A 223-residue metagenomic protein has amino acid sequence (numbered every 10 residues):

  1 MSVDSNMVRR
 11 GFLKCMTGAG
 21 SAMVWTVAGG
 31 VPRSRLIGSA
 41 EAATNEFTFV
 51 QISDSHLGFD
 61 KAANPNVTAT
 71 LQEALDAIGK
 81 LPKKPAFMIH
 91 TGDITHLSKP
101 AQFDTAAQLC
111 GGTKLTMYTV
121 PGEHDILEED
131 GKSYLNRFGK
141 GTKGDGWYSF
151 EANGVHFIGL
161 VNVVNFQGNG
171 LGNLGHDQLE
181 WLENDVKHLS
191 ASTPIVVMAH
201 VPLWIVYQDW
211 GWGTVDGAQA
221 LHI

Functional and structural regions predicted by a protein language model:
S2-M23: N-terminal secretory signal peptides and thylakoid transit peptides that target proteins across membranes
T17, D60, S98-P100, E128-E129 (+1 more regions): Short N-terminal helix/helix-N-cap motif within the alpha/beta-hydrolase-1
W25, S34-T105: N-terminal active-site segment of His-dependent metallophosphoesterases
E46-F59, G154-V164, V196-M198: Active-site-proximal beta-strand elements of phosphoester/diester hydrolases
I52-S53, M88-G92, Y118-E123, V196-A199: Active-site neighborhood of phospho(di)ester-bond hydrolases with catalytic His/Asp-centered motifs
K61, I94, V163-N173, W204-D209: Surface-exposed cleft-lining segments at the edges of enzyme active sites
K99-P194, T214-I223: Extended active-site neighborhood of metal-dependent phosphoesterases/phosphodiesterases
L189-V206: Short acidic, glycine-rich surface-loop motifs adjacent to enzyme active sites
